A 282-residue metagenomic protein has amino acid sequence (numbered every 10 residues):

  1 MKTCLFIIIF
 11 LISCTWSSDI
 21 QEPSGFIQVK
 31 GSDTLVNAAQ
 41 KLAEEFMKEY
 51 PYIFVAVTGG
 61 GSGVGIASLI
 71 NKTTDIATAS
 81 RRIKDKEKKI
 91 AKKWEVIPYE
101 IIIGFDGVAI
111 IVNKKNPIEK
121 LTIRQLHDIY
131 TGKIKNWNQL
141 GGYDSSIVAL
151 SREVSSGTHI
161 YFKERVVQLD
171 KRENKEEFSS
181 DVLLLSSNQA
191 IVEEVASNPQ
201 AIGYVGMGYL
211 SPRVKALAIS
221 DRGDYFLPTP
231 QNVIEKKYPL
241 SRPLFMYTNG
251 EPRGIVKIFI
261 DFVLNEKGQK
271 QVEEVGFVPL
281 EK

Functional and structural regions predicted by a protein language model:
C4-I12: Sec-dependent N-terminal signal peptides
C14-K282: Exported/periplasmic ABC-transporter solute-binding proteins
